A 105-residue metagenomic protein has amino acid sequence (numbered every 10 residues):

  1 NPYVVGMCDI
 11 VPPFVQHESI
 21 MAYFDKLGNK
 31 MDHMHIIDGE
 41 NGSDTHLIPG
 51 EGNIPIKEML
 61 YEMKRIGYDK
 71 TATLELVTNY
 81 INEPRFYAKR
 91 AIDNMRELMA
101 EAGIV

Functional and structural regions predicted by a protein language model:
N1-V105: Histidine-acidic metal/acid-base catalytic patches
